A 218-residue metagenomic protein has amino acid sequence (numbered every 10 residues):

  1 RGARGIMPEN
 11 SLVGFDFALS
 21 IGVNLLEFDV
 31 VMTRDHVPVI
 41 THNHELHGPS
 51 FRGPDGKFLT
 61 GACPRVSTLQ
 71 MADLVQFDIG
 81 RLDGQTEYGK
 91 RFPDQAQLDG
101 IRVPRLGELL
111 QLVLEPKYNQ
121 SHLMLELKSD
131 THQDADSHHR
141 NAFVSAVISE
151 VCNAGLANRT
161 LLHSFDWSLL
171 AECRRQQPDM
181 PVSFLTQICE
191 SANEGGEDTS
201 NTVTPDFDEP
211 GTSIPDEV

Functional and structural regions predicted by a protein language model:
R1-V218: Phosphate-group recognition and catalysis centered on beta-loop-alpha active-site segments
